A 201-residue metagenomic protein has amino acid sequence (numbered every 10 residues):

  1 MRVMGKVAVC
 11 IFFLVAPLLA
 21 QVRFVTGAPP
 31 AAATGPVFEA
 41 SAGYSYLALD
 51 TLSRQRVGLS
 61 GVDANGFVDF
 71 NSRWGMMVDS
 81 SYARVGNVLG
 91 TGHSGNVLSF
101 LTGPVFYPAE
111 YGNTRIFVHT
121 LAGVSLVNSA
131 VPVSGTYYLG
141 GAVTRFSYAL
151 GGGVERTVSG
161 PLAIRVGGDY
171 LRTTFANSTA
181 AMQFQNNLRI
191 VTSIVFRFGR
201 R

Functional and structural regions predicted by a protein language model:
M1-M4: N-terminal secretory signal peptides that target proteins for export/translocation
K6-P17: Bacterial N-terminal signal peptides
A20-F70, M76, Y82, A122 (+1 more regions): Short glycine/proline- and aromatic-enriched beta-strand/turn motifs that initiate or cap beta-hairpins
L49-L52, N87-G92, V133-G140, A176-M182: Extracellular loop and loop/strand-boundary signature of outer-membrane beta-barrel proteins
N65-T136, V143-Y148, R156, G160 (+1 more regions): Gram-negative (and chloroplast) outer-membrane scaffold detector with strong preference for beta-barrel transmembrane
G153: Short, surface-exposed tryptophan/glycine-enriched loops that mediate extracellular molecular recognition
A163-R165: Extracellular beta-propeller repeat domains
G168-D169: Internal, hydrophobic beta-strand segments that form the core of beta-sheet-rich folds
